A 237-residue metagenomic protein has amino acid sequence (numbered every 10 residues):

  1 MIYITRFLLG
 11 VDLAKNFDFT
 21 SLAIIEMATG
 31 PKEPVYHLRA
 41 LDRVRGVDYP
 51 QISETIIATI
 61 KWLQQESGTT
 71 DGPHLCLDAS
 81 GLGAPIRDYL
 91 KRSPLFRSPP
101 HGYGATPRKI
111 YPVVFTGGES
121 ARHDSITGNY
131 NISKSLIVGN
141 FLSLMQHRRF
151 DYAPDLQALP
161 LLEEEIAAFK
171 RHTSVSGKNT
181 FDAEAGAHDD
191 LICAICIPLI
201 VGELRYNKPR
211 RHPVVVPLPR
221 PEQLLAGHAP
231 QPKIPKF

Functional and structural regions predicted by a protein language model:
M1-V11: ATPase catalytic-site recognition across NTP-hydrolyzing enzymes
G10-F19: Short acidic, Gly/Ser-rich segments with clustered Asp/Glu that frequently serve as metal-coordination loops in enzyme
T20-I25: Short beta-strand scaffold segments in enzyme catalytic cores
P31-S174, Q223-F237: Mg2+-dependent endonuclease catalytic cores in nucleic-acid-processing enzymes, primarily RNase H-like
N131-I132, A183-D190: Structural motif
S174-G186: Short, solvent-exposed helix-loop connector elements
D189, I195-F237: Acidic two-metal-ion nuclease catalytic site recognized across multiple nuclease folds, prominently DnaQ/RNase D-T
